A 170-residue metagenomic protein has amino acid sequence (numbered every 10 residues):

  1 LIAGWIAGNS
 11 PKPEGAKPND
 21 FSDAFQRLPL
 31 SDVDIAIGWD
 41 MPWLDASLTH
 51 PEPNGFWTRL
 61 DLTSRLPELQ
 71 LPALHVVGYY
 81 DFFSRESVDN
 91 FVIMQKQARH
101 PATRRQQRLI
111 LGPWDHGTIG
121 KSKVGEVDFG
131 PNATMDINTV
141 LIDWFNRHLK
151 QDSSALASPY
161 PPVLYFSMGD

Functional and structural regions predicted by a protein language model:
L1-E68, D152: Accessory cap/linker subdomain of secreted extracellular hydrolases
K12-A16, D45-A46, P51-P53, T58 (+4 more regions): Alpha/beta-hydrolase-fold serine-hydrolase catalytic core, especially in secreted/extracellular enzymes
